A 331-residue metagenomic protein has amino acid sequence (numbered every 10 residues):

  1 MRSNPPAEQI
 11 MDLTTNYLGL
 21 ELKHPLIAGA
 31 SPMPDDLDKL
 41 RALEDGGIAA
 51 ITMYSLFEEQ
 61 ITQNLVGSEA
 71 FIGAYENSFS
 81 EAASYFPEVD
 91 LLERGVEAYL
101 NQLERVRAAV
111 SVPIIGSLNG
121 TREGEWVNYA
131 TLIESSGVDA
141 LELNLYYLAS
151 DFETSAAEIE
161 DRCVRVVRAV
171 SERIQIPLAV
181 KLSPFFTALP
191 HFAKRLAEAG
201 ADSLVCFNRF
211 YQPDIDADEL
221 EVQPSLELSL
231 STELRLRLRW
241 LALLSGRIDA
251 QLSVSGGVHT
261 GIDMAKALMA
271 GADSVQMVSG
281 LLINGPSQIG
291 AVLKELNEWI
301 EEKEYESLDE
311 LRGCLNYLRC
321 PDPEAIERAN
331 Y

Functional and structural regions predicted by a protein language model:
M1-I10, S253: N-terminal amphipathic/basic-hydrophobic helices that include classical n-h-c signal peptides and signal-anchor
P6-I27, Y99-R107: N-terminal amphipathic alpha-helix/helix-capping segment at the start of soluble metabolic enzymes
E8, S229-D249, H259-Y331: Alpha/beta catalytic cores of nucleotide-metabolism and tRNA/nucleoside-modifying enzymes
E8-Q9, L37-L40, Y54, S84-E97 (+1 more regions): An N-cap/entry alpha-helix motif that binds or orients negatively charged groups
L20-I27, Y85-V89, P177-A179: Short, basic, glycine/proline-bearing loop/turn elements
L22-T52, V278: N-terminal phosphate-binding or glycine-rich loops at protein starts, especially the Walker A/P-loop of NTPases
L37-A50, L56, Q63, A70-G73 (+6 more regions): Alpha/beta enzyme core
S68-V89: Active-site gating loops and adjacent loop-to-helix segments of metal-dependent hydrolytic enzymes
